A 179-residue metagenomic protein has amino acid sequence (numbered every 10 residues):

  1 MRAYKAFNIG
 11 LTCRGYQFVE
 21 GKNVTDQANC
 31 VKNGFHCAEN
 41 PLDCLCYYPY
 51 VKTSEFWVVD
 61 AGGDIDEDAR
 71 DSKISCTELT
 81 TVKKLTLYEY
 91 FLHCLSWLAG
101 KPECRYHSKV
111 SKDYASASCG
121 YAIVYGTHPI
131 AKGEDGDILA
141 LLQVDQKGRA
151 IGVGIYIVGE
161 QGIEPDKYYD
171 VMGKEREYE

Functional and structural regions predicted by a protein language model:
M1-E179: Short, glycine-biased loop/turn motifs at secondary-structure junctions and in low-complexity Ser/Thr/Pro-rich termini
